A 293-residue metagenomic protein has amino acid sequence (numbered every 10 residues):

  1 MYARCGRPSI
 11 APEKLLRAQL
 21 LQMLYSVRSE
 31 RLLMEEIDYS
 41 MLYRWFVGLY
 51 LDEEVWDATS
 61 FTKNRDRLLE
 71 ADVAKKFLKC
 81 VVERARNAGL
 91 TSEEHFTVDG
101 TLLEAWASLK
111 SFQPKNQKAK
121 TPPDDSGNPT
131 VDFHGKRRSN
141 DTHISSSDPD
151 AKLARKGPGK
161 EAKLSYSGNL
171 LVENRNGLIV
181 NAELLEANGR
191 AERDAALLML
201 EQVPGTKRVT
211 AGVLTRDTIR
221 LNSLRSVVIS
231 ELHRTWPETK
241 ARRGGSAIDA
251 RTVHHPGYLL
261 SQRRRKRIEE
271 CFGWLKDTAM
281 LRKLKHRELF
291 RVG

Functional and structural regions predicted by a protein language model:
M1-L20, Y25: Basic, short loop/linker segments at the boundary and entry of helix-turn-helix/winged-helix-like folds
C5-E13, E161, R263, R287-G293: Structural motif
G6, R65-L69, Q262: Short alpha-helix plus adjacent loop in nuclease-associated cores
G6-I10, M41, G212-L221, K240-R242: Acidic, metal-coordinating catalytic cores used for nucleic-acid/nucleotide bond scission and strand-transfer chemistry
R28-E35: Short, solvent-exposed positions on alpha-helices
E35-D38, L49-V227, H233, G293: Polybasic low-complexity intrinsically disordered regions
R44-T62, R242-L259: Phosphate-backbone recognition surface of nucleic-acid-processing proteins
Q117-T121, T130-H134, R138, R216-G293: Helix-centered, glycine/charged polyanion-binding patches within enzymatic domains that contact phosphate-containing
